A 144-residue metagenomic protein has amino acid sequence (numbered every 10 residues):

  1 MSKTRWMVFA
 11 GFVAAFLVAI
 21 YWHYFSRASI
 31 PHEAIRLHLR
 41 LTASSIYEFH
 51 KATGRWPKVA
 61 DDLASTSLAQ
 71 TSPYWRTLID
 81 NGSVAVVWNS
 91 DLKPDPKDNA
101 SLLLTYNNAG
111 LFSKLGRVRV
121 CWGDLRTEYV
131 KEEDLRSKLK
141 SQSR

Functional and structural regions predicted by a protein language model:
M1-Y21: N-terminal Sec-pathway targeting helices
A14-A85, S90-D91, T127-S143: Conserved hydrophobic/amphipathic alpha-helical signal-anchor segments
L39, A100, R117, D124: Extracellular structured ligand-interaction cores
I79, D95-P96, S113, V120: Generic structural signal for beta-strand residues in well-ordered domains
S83-A109: Surface-exposed, charged secondary-structure patches
N107-G123: Active-site and glycan-interaction determinants of carbohydrate-active enzymes
